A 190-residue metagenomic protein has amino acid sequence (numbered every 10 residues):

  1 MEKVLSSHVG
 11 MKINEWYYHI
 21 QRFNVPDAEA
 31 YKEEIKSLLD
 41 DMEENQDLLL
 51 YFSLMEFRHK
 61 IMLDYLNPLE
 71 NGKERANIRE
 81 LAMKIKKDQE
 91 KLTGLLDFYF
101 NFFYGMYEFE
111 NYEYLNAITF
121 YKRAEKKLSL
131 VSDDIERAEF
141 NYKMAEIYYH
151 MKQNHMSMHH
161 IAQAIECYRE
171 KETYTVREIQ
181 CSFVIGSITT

Functional and structural regions predicted by a protein language model:
M1-Y104: Flexible inter-repeat linkers and adjacent short helices within tandem amphipathic alpha-helical repeat scaffolds
K3-L5, E44-L49, L92-Y99, S132-E139 (+2 more regions): Alpha-solenoid helical repeat architecture
E33-D40, A76-E90, I118, K122-D133 (+1 more regions): Amphipathic alpha-helical segments of tetratricopeptide repeats
I147-T190: Loop-centered beta-sheet repeat module
